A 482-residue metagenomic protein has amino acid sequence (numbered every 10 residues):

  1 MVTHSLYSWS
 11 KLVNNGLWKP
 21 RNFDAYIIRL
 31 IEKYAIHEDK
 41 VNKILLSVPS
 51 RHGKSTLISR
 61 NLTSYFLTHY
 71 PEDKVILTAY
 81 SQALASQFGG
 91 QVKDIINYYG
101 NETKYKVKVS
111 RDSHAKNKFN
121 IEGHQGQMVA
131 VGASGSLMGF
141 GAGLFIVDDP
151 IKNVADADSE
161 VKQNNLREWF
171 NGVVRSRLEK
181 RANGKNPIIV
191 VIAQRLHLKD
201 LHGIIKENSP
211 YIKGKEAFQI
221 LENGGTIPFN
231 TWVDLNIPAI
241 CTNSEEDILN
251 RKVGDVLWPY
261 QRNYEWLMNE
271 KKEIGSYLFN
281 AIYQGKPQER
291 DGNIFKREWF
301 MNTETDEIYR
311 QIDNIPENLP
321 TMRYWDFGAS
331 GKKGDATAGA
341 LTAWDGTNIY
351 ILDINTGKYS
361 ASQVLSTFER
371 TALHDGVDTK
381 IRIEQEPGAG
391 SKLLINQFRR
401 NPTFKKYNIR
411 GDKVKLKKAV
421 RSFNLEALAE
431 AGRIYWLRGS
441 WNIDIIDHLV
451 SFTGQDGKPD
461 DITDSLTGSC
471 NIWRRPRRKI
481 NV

Functional and structural regions predicted by a protein language model:
M1-K43: Pre-P-loop entry segment of helicase/translocase ATPase cores
V41-N61: Walker A/P-loop
S59-H69: Walker A/P-loop NTP-binding motif
K74, T78-L137: Conserved nucleotide-state-sensing and coupling region of NTP-binding domains
N117-V173: Conserved RecA-like ASCE ATPase "motif II neighborhood" in helicase/translocase motors
E160-E245: ASCE P-loop NTPase helicase motor core
V191, G203, E207, N223 (+7 more regions): Mg2+-dependent endonuclease catalytic cores in nucleic-acid-processing enzymes, primarily RNase H-like
D247-W325: ATPase catalytic-site recognition across NTP-hydrolyzing enzymes
